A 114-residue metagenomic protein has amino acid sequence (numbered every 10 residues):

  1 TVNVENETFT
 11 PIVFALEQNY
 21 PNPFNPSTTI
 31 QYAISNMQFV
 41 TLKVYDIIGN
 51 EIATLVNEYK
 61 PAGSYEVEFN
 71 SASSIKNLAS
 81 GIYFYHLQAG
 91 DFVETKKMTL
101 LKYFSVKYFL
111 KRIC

Functional and structural regions predicted by a protein language model:
T1-E7, E17, I48-N50, Y85 (+1 more regions): Residue-level recognition of alpha-helix boundary/capping or hinge positions
N3-Y45, T54, E66-S74: Glycine-centered coil/turn sites that cap beta-strands in beta-rich domains
F24, S35-M37, K60-P61, G90-F92 (+1 more regions): Short strand-connecting beta-turns/loops that link adjacent beta-strands
I47-I48, T99: Helix-terminus/capping and membrane-interface signal
N50-V56, E94: Surface-exposed loop/edge segments in extracytoplasmic proteins
V56-G90: Short, surface-exposed loop/turn motifs with a glycine/proline- and acidic-biased composition
K76, S80-C114: C-terminal tail/sorting-segment detector
